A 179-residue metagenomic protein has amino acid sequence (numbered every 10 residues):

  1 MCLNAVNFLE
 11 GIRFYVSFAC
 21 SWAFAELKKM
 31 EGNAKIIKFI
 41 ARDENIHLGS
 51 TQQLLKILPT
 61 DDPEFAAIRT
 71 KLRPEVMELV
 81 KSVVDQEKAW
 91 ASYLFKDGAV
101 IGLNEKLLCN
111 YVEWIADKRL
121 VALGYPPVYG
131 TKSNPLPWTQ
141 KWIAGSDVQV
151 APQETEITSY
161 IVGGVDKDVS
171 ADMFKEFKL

Functional and structural regions predicted by a protein language model:
M1-L179: Non-heme di-metal
